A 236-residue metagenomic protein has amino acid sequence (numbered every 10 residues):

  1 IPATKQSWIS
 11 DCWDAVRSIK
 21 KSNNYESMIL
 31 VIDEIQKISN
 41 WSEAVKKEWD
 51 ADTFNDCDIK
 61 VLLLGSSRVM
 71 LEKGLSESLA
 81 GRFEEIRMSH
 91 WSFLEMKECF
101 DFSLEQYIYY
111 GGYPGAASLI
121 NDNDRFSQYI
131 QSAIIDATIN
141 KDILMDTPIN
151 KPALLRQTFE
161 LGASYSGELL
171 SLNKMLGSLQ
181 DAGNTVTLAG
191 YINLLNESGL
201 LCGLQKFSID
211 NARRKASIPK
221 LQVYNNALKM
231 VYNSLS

Functional and structural regions predicted by a protein language model:
I1-E26: Short glycine-rich substrate-engagement loop in P-loop NTPases that contacts/grips substrate
I9-S10, S78-G81, P219-L221: Short, hinge-like loop/turn segments at secondary-structure boundaries
N24-V45: Conserved P-loop NTPase "ATPase switch" module shared by AAA+ and STAND
D33, V45, L64, M96 (+4 more regions): Conserved RecA-like P-loop NTPase ATPase core
S42-L63: Conserved catalytic/switch belt of AAA+ P-loop NTPases
A44-K47, S76-A80, S236: Short, glycine/charged-enriched secondary-structure capping and boundary segments
S66-R68, E72-L169, N173: Interdomain motor-coupling "hinge/lid" segment immediately C-terminal to the ATP-binding subdomain of NTP-driven enzymes
S127-S236: Accessory nucleic acid-recognition modules appended to NTPase machines
